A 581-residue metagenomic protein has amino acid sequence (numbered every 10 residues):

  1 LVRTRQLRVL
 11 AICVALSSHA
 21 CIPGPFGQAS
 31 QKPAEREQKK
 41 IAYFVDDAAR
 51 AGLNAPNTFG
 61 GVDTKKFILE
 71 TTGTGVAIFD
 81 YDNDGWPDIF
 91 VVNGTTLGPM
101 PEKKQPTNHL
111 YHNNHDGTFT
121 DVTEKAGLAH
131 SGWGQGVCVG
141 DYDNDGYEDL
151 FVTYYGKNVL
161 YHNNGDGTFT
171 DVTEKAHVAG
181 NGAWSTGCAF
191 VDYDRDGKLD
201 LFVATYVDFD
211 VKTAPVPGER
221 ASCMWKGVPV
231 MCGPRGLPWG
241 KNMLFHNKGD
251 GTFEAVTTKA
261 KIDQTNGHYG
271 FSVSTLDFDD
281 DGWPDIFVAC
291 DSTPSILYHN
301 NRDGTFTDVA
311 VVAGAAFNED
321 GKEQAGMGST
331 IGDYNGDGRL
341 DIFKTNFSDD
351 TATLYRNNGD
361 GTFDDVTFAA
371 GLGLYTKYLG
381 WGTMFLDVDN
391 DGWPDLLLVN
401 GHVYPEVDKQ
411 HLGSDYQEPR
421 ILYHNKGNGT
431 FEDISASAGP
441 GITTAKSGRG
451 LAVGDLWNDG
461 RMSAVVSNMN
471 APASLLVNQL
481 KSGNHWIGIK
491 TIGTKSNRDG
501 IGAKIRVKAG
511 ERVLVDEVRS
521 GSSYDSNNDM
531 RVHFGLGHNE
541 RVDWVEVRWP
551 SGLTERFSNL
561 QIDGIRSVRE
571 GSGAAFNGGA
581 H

Functional and structural regions predicted by a protein language model:
V9-A20: Bacterial N-terminal signal peptides
F26, S30, R36, Y43 (+5 more regions): Gly/Ser/Thr/Pro-enriched helix-cap/hinge segments flanking short amphipathic alpha-helices
F44-D46, T118-L128, T168-V178, G251-D263 (+3 more regions): Blade-edge beta-strand/turn elements of extracellular beta-propeller and related beta-sheet repeat scaffolds
L53-G75, A126-C138, H177-A189, P238 (+7 more regions): Repeat-based blade/solenoid architectures
G73-N83, H112, W133-Y147, H162 (+11 more regions): Beta-propeller blade termini
W86-N93, D145, D149-Y154, L201-T205 (+7 more regions): Hydrophobic beta-strand segments that make up the repeating blades of beta-propeller and related beta-repeat
V92-P106, T205-L237, V399-Y416: Short, conserved, GDST-rich strand-edge loop motifs in beta-rich repeat architectures
N108-N113, K241-K248, H299, Y355-R356 (+1 more regions): Beta-propeller blade signature
